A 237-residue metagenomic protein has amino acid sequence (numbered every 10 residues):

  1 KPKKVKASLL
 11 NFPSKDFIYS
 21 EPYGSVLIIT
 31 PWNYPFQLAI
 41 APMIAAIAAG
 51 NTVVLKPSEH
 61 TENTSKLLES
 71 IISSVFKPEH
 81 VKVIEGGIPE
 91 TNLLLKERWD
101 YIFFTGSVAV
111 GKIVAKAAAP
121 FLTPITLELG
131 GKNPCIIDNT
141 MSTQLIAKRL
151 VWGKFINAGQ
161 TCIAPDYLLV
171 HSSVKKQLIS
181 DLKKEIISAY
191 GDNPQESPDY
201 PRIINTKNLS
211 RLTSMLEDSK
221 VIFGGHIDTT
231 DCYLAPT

Functional and structural regions predicted by a protein language model:
K1, N11-S14, L216: Long amphipathic alpha-helix in the N-terminal Rossmann-like dinucleotide-binding domain of NAD(P)-dependent
K1-K4, I102, D231-P236: Proteins with a high burden of low-complexity, intrinsically disordered sequence enriched in S/T/G/P/A and R, requiring
K3-K4, N51, I203, K207: Intrinsic low-complexity, intrinsically disordered segments enriched in polar/basic residues
K4-F12, Q195-P201: Short linear capping/connector segments at secondary-structure termini
S8-L145: Rossmann-like NAD(P) dinucleotide-binding subdomain of oxidoreductase/dehydrogenase enzymes
S25-L27, Y167, T237: Residues embedded in well-ordered beta-strands
A109-A235: ALDH superfamily catalytic-core signature
